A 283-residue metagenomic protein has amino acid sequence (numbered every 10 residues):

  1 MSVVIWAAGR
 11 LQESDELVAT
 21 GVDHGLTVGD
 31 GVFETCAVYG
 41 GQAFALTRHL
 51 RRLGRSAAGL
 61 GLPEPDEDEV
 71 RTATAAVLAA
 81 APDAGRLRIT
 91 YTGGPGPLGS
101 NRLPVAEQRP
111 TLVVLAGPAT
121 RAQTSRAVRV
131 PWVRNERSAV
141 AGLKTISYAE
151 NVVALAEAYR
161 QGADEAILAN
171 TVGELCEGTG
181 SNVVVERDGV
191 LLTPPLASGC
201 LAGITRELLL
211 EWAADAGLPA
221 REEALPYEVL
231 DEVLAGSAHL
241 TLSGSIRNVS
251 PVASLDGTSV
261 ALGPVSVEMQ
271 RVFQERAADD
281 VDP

Functional and structural regions predicted by a protein language model:
M1-I167, T171-E174, L210-P283: Conserved alpha/beta cores of soluble small-molecule-handling proteins
R129, L201-A202: Short beta-strand/loop turn elements enriched in aromatics
E174-L196, A202: Glycine- and Gly-Pro-enriched alpha-helical subdomains that act as flexible, kink-prone "lid/hinge" or packing modules
P195-G199, A220-E223: Short, glycine/charged-rich beta-strand-loop motifs at protein surfaces that mediate ligand recognition and catalysis
G203-L208: Feature captures the catalytic cores and cofactor-binding loops of soluble hydro-lyases/lyases that act on carboxylate
